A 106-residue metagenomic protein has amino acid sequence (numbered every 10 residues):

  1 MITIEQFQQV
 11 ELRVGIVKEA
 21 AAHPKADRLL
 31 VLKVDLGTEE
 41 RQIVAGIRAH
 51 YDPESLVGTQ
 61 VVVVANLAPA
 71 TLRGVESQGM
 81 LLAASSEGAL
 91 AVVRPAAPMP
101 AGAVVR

Functional and structural regions predicted by a protein language model:
M1-R106: Phosphate-backbone binding interfaces of nucleic-acid-interacting proteins
